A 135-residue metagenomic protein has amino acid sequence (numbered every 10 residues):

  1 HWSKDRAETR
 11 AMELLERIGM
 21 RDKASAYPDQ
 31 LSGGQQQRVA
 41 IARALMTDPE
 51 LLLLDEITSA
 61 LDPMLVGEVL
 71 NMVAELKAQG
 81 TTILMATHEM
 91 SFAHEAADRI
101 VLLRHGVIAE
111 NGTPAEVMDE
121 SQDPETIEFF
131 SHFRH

Functional and structural regions predicted by a protein language model:
A26-D29, T47: Conserved signature/switch motifs of ABC ATPase nucleotide-binding domains
L52-D55: Catalytic Walker B motif of ABC-type/P-loop ATPase nucleotide-binding domains
T87-H88: H-loop/switch region of ABC-family ATPase nucleotide-binding domains
A93-E95: A short, surface-exposed alpha-helical micro-motif characterized by mixed small hydrophobic and charged/polar residues
N111-G112: ABC ATPase "signature
A115-H135: C-terminal boundary and immediately downstream tail of ABC-type ATPase nucleotide-binding domains
